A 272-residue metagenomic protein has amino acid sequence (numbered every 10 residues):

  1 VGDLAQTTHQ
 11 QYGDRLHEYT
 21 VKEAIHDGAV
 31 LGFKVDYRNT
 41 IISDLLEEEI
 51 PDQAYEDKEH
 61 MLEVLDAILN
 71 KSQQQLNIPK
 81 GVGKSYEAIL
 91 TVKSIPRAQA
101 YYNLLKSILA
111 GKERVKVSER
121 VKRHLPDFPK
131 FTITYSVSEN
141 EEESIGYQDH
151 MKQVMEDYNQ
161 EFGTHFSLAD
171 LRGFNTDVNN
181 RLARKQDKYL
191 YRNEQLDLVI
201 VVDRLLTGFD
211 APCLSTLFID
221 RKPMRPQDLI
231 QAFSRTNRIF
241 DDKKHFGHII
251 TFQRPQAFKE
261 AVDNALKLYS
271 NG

Functional and structural regions predicted by a protein language model:
V1-D52, M61, L206-N271: Signature of the SF2 helicase/ATPase Hel1-core->accessory helical subdomain module
D52-V201: Conserved C-terminal RecA-like helicase domain
S72, N271-G272: An amphipathic alpha-helix/rod signature
